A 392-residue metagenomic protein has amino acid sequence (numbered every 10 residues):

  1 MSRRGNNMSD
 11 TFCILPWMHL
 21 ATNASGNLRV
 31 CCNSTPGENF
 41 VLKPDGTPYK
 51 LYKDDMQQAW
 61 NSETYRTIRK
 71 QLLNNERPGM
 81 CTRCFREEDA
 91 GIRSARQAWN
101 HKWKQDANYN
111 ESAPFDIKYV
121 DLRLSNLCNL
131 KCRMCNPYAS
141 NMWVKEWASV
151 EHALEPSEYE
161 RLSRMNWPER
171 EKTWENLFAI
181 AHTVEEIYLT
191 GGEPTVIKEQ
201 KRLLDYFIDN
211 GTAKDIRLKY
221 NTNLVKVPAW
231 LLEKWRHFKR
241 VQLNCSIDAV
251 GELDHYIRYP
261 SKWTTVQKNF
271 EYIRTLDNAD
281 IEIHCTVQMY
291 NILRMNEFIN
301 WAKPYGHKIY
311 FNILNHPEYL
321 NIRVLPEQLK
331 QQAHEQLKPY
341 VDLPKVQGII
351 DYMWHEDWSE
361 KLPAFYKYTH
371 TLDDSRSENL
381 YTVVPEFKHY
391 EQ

Functional and structural regions predicted by a protein language model:
S2-H19, N27, K53-R123, A139-M142 (+3 more regions): N-terminal [4Fe-4S]-dependent radical SAM core
S2-R4, N33-C84, D277-D280, E327-K367 (+1 more regions): C-terminal accessory region of radical SAM enzymes
C13, C31-C32, C81-C84, C128 (+1 more regions): Short cysteine clusters
H19-S25, K219, F238-S246, T264-E391: Conserved C-terminal portion of the radical SAM core fold that forms the substrate/S-adenosylmethionine-binding
I117-L127, Y138-E169, A181-E199, N210-A229 (+3 more regions): Core AdoMet radical
E155-E171, A181-I187, L203-D209, K214 (+3 more regions): Eukaryote-biased activation of long, low-complexity terminal tails and linkers
T173, Q200-I208, V266-R274: Short, well-ordered amphipathic alpha-helices
K201-D205, P228-W235, R294-N296: Distinct, well-ordered alpha-helical segments
